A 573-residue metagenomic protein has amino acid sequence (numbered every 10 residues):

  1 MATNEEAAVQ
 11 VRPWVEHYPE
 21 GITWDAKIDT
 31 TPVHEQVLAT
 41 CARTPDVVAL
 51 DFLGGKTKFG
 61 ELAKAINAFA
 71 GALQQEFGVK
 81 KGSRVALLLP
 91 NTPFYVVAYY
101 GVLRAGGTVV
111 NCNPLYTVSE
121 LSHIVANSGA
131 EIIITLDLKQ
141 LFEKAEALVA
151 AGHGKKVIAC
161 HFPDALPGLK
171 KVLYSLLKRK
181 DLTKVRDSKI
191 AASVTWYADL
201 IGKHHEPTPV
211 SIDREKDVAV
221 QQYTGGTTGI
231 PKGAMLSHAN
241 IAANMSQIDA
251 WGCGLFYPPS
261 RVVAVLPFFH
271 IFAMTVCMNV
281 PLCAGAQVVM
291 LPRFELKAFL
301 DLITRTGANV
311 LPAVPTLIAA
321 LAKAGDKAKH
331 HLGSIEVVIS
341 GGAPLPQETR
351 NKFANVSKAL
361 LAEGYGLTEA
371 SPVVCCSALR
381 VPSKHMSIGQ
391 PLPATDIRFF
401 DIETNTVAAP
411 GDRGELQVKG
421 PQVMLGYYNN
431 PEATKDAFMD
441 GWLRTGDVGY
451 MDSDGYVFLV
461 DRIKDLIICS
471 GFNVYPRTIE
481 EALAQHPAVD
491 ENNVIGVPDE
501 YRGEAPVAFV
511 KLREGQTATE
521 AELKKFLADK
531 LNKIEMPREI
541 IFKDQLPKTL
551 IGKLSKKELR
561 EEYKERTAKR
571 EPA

Functional and structural regions predicted by a protein language model:
A2, R104-D199, E514-Q516: Structural core segment of the AMP-binding/adenylate-forming
D29, L38, D46-T92, V96-Y100 (+3 more regions): Conserved AMP-binding/adenylate-forming core of the ANL superfamily
E76-K80, H204-D217, Q221-A264, A286 (+1 more regions): Conserved adenylate-forming
Y116, L311, G420, L425-G426 (+5 more regions): AMP-binding/adenylate-forming catalytic core of the ANL superfamily
A159, V172, R305-A313, A322-S383 (+1 more regions): Gly/Ser/Thr-rich phosphate-binding loop
A242-R261, F269-V310, K323-A324: Conserved AMP-binding/adenylation subdomain of ANL enzymes
Y365, R398-Q417, S453-D454, Q516-E520 (+1 more regions): Conserved beta-loop-beta connector loops within the AMP-binding
Q390-A394, T406-D436, V474: Conserved ATP/PPi-binding loop(s) of AMP-dependent carboxylate-activating enzymes
